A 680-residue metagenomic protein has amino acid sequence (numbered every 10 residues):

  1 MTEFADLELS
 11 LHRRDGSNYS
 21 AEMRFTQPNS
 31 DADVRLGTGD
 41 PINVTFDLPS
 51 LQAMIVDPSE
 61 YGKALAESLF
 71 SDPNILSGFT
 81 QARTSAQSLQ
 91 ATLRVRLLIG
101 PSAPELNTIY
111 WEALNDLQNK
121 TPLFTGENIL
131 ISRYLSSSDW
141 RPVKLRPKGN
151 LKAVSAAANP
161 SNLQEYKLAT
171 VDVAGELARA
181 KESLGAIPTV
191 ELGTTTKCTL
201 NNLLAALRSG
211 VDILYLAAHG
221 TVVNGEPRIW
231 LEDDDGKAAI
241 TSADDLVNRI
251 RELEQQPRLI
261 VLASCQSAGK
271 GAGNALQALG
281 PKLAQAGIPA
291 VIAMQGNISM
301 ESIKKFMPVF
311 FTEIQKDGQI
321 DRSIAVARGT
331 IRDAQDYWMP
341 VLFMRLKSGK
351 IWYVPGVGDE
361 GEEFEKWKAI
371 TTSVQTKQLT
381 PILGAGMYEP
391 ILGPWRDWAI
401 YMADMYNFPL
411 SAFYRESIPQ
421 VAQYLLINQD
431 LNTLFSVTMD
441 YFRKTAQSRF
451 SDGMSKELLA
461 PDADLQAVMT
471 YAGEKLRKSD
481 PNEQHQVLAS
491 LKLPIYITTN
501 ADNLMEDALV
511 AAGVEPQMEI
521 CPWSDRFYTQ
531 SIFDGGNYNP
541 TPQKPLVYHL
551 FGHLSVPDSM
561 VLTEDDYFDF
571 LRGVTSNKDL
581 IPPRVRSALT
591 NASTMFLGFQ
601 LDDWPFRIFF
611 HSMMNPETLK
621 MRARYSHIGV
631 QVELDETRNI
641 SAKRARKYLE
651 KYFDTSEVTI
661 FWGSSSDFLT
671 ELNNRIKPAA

Functional and structural regions predicted by a protein language model:
M1-P122, G126-E127, P147: Non-catalytic, solvent-exposed interaction/assembly segments
T2-E8, H12-F46, G349-A489, P494-M505 (+1 more regions): Gly/serine-rich nucleotide phosphate-binding loop at the start of the catalytic core of nucleotide/ADP-ribose-handling
L51, V357-L383, M387-I391, R396 (+10 more regions): SIR2/sirtuin-family catalytic core signature
L69-F124, I370-S373, L379, E389 (+3 more regions): Active-site periphery "cap/insert" segments of enzyme catalytic domains
A91-R94, K144-A153, T376-Q378, Q543: A short, charged/proline- and glycine-enriched loop that marks the coil->beta-strand transition at the N-terminal
P122-D139, G236-Q255, E313-E365: Caspase-like cysteine protease fold
L130-S136, I213-V309: Catalytic cores of nucleophile-dependent amide-cleaving enzymes
R141-D235, L262: A domain-level signal for caspase-like cysteine endopeptidase catalytic cores and their zymogen-processing architecture
